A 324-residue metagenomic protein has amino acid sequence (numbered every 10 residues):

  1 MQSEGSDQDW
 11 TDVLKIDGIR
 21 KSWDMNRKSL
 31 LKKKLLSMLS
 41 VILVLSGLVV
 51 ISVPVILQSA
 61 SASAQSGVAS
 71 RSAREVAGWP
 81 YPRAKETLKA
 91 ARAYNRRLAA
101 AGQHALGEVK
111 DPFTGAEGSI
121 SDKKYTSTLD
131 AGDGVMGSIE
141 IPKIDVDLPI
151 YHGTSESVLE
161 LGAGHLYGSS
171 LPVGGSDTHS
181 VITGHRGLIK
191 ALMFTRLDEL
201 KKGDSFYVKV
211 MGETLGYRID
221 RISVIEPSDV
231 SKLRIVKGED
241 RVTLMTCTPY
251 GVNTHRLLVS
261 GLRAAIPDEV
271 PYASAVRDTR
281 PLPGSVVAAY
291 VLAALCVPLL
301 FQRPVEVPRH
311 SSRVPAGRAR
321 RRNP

Functional and structural regions predicted by a protein language model:
G5-G18: N-terminal intrinsically disordered, acidic low-complexity segments at the extreme N-terminus
G18-I19, W23-N26, L30-G284, P315 (+1 more regions): Solvent-exposed, non-transmembrane regions of membrane-associated and secreted proteins
A273-P324: C-terminal single-pass membrane-anchor helix
